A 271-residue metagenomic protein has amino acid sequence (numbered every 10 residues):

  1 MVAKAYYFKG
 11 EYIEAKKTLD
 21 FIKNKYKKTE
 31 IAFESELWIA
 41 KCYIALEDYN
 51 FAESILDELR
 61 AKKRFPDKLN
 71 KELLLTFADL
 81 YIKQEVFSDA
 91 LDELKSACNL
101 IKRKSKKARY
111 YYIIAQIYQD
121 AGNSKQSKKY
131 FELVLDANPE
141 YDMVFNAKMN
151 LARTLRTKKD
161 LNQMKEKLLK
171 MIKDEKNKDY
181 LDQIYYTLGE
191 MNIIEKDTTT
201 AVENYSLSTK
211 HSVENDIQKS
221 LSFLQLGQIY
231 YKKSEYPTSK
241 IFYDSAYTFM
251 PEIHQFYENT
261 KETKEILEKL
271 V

Functional and structural regions predicted by a protein language model:
M1-V271: Acidic, polar-rich low-complexity tracts and alpha-helical solenoid repeat scaffolds
